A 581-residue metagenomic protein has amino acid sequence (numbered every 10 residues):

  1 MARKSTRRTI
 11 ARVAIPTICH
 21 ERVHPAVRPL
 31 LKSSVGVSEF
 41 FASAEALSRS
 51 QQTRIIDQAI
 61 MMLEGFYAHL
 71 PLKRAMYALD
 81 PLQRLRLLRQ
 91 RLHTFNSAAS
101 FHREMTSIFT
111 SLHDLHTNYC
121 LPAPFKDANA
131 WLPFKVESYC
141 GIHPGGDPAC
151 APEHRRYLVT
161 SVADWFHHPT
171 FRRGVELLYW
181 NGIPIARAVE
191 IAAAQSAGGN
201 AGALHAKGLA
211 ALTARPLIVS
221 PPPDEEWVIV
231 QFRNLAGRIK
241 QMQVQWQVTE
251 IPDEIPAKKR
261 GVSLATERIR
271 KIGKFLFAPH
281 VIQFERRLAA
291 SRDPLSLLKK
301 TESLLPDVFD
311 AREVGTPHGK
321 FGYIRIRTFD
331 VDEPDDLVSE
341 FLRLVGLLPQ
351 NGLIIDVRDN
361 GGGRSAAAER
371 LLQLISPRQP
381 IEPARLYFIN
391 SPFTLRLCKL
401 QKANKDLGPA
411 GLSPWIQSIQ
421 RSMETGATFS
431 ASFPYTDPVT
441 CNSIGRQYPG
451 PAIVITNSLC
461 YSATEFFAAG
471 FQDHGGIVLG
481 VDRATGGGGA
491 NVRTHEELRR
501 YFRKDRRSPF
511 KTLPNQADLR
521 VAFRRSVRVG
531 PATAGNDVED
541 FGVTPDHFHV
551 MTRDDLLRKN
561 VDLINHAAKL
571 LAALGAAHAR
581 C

Functional and structural regions predicted by a protein language model:
A2-P409, N491-K511, D518, T552-C581: Flexible, low-complexity junctional segments that flank or bridge functional domains
S365-L556: Conserved acidic, small-residue-rich alpha-beta core segments centered on
